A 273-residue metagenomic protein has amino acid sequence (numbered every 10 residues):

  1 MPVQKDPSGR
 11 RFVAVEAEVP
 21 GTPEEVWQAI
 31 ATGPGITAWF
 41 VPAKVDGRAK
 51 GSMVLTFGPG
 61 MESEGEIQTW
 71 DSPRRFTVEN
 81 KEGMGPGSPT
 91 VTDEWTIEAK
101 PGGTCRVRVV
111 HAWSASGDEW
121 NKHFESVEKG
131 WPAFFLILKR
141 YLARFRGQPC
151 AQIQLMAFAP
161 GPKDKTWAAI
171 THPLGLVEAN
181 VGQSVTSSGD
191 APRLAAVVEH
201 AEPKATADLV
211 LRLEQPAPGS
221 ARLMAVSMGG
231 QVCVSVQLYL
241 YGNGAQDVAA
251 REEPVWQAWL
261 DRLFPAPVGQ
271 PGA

Functional and structural regions predicted by a protein language model:
M1-D6: A detector for short, charged/polar N-terminal pre-domain segments
S8, A14, G21-E24, G33-R75 (+1 more regions): Short beta-edge strand/loop motif at the mouth of beta-sheet-based domains
F12, K81-V127, E199-A273: Beta-strand/loop substructures that line and gate deep hydrophobic ligand-binding cavities in soluble
E16, E66, E94-T96: Short, surface-exposed charged micro-motifs
E24-W27, K163-I170, S220-A221, G244-R251: Short, conserved charged micro-motifs
A31-T32, L136: Solvent-exposed alpha-helix faces
S114-T171: Surface-exposed beta-loop interaction hotspot
